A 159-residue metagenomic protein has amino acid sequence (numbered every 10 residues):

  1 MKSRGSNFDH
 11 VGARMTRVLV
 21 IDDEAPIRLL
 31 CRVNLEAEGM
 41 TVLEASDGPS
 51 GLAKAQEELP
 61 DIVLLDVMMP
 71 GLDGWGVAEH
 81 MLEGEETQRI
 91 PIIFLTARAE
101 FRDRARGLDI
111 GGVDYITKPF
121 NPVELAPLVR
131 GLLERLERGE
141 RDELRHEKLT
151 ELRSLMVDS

Functional and structural regions predicted by a protein language model:
L29-A37: Charged docking surfaces used in two-component/phosphorelay signaling
G39-S46, K54: Short hydrophobic/Thr-rich beta-strand motif most characteristic of the beta2 strand and flanking loop of CheY-like
E58-L64: Active-site beta3 strand of CheY-like receiver
M69: Receiver (REC) domain active-site loop signature in two-component systems and cognate sites in sensor histidine kinases
V113: Short, glycine/charged-rich "phosphate-handling" switch motifs in NTP-dependent and phosphotransfer domains
F120-V129: C-terminal output helix
L136-S159: CheY-like receiver
